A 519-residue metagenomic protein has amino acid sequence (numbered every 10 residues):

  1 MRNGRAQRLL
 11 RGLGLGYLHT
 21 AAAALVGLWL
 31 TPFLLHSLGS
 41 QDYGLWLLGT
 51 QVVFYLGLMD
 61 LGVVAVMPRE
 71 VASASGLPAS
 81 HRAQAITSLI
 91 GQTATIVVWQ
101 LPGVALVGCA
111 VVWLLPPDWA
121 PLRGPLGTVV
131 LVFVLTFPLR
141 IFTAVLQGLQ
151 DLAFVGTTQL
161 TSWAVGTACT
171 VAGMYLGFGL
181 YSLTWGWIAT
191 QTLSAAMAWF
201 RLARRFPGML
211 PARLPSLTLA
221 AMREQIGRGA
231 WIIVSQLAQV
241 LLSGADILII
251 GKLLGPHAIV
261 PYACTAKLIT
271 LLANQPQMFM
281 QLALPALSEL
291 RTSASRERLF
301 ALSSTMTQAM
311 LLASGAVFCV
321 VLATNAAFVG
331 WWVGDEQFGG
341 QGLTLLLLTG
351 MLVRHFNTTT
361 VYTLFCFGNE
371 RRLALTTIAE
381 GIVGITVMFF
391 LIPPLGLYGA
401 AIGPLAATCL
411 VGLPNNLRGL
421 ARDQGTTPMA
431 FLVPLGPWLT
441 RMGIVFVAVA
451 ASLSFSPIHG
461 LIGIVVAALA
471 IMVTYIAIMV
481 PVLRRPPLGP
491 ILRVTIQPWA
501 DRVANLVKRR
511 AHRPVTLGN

Functional and structural regions predicted by a protein language model:
M1-L9, L180, A198-S243, L282 (+3 more regions): Interhelical loop/hinge segments that connect adjacent transmembrane helices in multipass membrane
R11-L28, S162, L183-A198, L202 (+4 more regions): Transmembrane helical elements of multi-pass membrane transporters/channels
T31-Y55, L180-W185, A220-I232, I247-T270 (+3 more regions): Interfacial/gating helices of multi-pass transporter permease domains
L35-D42, G127, Q150-A153, A164-A196 (+6 more regions): Membrane-interface helix-loop junctions in multi-pass transport and translocation proteins
L61-S80, Q147-G148, F206-P211, T265 (+2 more regions): Helix-loop junctions and terminal segments of transmembrane helices in multi-pass membrane transport/translocation
T95-L237, G244, A451: Hydrophobic transmembrane helix module of multi-pass membrane transport proteins
V134-L160, Y181, L348-E380: Membrane-interface junctions at transmembrane-helix termini in multi-pass inner-membrane proteins
A450-N519: Membrane-proximal transmembrane or re-entrant/amphipathic helices at the cytosolic face
